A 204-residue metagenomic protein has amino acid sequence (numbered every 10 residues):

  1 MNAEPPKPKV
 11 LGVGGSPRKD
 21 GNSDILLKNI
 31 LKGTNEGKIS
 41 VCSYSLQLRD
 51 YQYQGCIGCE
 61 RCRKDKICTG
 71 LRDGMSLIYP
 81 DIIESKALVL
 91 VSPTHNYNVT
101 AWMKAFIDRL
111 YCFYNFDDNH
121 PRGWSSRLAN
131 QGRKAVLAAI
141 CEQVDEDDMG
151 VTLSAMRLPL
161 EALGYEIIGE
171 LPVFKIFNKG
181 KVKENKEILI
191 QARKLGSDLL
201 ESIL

Functional and structural regions predicted by a protein language model:
M1-N115, K179-L204: N-terminal beta1-alpha1-beta2 submodule of the flavodoxin-like/Rossmannoid cofactor-binding fold
G37-V41, A162-I168: Structural alpha-beta junctions
C56-R61, A135-L137, P172: Short, basic/glycine-rich phosphate-binding loops at helix/coil junctions that contact nucleotide phosphates
E84, Q131, E166-I167: Short loop/turn motifs at secondary-structure junctions
N115-L163: Short, glycine-/small-residue-rich phosphate/pyrophosphate-handling segment
C141-V144, F174-K179: A short, flexible beta-alpha/helix-coil linker loop
I168-F174: Beta-strand-loop-alpha "switch" segments that mediate conformational coupling across diverse proteins
